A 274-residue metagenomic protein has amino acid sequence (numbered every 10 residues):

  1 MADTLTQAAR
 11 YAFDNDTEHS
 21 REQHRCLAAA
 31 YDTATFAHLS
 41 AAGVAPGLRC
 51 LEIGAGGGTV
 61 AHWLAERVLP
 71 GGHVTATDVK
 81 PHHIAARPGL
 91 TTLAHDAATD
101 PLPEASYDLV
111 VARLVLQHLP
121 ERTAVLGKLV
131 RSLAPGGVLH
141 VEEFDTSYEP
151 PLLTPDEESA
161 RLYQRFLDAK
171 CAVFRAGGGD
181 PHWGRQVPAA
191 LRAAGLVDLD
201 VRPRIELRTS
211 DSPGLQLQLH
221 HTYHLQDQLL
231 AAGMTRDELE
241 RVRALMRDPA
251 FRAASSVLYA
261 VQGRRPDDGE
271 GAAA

Functional and structural regions predicted by a protein language model:
Q7-D32: Class I SAM-dependent methyltransferase Rossmann-like catalytic core, especially the SAM/SAH-binding loop
H19-S20, R161, D200-A253: C-terminal helical/coil "lid" or tail adjacent to the Rossmann-like core of SAM-dependent
A29-P46, W63: Conserved alpha-helix/loop element of class I SAM-dependent methyltransferases that forms part of the SAM/SAH-binding
L51-D100: Class I SAM-dependent methyltransferase SAM/SAH-binding core
T99-V110: A short acidic, Gly/Pro-enriched loop at the edge of an enzyme's catalytic core that lines a small-molecule cofactor
D108-T123: A short SAM/SAH-binding and catalytic strip from SAM-dependent methyltransferases
T123-V138: A short glycine-rich, Lys/Arg-flanked "PGG" loop and its adjoining helix->strand segment in the class I
H140-S212: Conserved catalytic/acceptor-binding region of the Class I
